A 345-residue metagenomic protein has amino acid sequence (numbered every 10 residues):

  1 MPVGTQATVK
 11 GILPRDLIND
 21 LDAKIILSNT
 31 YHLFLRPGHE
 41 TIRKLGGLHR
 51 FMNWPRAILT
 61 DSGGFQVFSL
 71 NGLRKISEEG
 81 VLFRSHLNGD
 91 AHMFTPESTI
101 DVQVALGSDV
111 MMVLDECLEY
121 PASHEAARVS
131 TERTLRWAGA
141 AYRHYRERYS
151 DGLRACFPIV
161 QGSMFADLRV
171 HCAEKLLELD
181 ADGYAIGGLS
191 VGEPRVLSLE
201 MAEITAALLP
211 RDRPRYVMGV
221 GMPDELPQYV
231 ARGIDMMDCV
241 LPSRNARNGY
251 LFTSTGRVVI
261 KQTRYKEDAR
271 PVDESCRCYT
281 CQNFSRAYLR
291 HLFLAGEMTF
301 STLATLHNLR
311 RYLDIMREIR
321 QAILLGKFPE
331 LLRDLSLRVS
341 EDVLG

Functional and structural regions predicted by a protein language model:
M1-S150, T263-K266: Non-catalytic, usually N-terminal nucleic-acid engagement modules in DNA/RNA processing proteins
I26, D61, Q103, P158 (+4 more regions): Conserved, mostly hydrophobic/aromatic
S98, V102, L106, V129 (+6 more regions): A non-catalytic, amphipathic alpha-helix used as a structural packing/dimerization or gating element in enzyme scaffolds
D115-P121, D273-G345: C-terminal extensions of enzymes
Y120-H124, R128, G183-S190, M298-S301: Glycine- and acidic
L135, R148-V272: Glycine-rich phosphate/ribose-binding loops and adjacent secondary-structure elements that form binding surfaces
H144-L153, R213, I319-L331: Surface-exposed helix-capping loop/turn segments at secondary-structure junctions
